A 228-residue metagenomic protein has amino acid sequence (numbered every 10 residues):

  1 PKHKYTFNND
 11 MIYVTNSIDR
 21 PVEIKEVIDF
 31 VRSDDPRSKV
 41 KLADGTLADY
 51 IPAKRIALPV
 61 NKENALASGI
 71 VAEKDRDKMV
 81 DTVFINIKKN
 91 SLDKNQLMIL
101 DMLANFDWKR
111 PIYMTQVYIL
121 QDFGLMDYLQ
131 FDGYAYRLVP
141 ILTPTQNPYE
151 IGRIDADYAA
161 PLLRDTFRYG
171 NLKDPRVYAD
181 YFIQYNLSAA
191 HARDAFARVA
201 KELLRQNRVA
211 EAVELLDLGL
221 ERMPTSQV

Functional and structural regions predicted by a protein language model:
P1-V228: ER/secretory pathway lumenal C-terminal domains and tails of membrane proteins involved in glycoprotein biogenesis
